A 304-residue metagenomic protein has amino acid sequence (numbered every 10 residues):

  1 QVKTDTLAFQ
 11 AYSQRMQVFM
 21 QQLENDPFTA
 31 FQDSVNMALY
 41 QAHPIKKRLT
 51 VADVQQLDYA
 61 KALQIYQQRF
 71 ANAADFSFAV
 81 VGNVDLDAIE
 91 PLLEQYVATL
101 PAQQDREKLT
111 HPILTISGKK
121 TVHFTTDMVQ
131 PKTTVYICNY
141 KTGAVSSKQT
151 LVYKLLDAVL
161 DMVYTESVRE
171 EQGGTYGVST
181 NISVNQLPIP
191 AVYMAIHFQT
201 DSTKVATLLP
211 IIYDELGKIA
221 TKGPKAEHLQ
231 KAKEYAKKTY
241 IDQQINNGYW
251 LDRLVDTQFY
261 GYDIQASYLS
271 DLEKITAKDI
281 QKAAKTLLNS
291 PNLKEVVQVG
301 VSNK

Functional and structural regions predicted by a protein language model:
Q1, Q10-Q21, P27-V54, A73-V81 (+3 more regions): M16 family metallopeptidases and their MPP-like homologs
A42, S77-V135, N139-K141, S302-K304: An aromatic/glycine/proline-enriched structural segment found at the starts of mature extracellular/organellar domains
Q67-R69, P112-L114, T125-V129, N185-P188 (+1 more regions): Replace "in large, NTP-powered and nucleic-acid-processing enzymes" with "in large, NTP-powered factors and other
E94-A98, L155, Y213: Short, solvent-exposed amphipathic alpha-helical segments in soluble enzyme and RNA/protein-processing domains
S147-D161: Active/ligand-binding-proximal structured segments within catalytic/core domains that scaffold catalytic residues
E166: Long, His/Glu/Asp-enriched segments that create or flank divalent metal/ion-associated functional microenvironments
V178, K278-K285: Mature hydrolase/peptidase catalytic cores and their serpin-fold inhibitory cores, especially in secreted
